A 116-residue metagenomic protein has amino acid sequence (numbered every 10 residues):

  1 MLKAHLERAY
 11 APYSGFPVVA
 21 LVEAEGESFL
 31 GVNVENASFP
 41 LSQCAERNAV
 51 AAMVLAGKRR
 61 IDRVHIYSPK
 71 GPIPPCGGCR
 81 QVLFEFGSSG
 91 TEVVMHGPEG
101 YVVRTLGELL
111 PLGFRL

Functional and structural regions predicted by a protein language model:
M1-A11, K58-L116: C-terminal binding/interaction regions
S14-A24: Short beta-strand scaffold segments in enzyme catalytic cores
G15, Q43, R47, I73 (+1 more regions): Electropositive phosphate-/nucleotide-binding environments in soluble metabolic enzymes
E23-E27, G97-P98: Short acidic-glycine loop/turn motifs at beta-strand connectors
E25-N36, R59-R63: Glycine/charged-rich beta-loop-alpha catalytic/anionic-binding loops adjacent to active sites
N33-N48: Compact, glycine-rich, soluble single-domain proteins
R47-N48, A52-A56: Feature captures the catalytic cores and cofactor-binding loops of soluble hydro-lyases/lyases that act on carboxylate
